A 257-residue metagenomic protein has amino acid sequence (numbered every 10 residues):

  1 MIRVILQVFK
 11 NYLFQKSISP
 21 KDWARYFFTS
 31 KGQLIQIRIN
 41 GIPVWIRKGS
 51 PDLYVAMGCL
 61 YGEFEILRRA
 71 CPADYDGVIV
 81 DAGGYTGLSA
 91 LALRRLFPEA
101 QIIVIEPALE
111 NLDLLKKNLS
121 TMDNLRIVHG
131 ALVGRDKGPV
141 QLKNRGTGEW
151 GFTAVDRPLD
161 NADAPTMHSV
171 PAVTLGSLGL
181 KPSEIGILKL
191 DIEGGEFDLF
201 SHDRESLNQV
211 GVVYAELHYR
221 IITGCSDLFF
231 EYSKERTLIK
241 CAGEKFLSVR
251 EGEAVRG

Functional and structural regions predicted by a protein language model:
M1-G257: Phosphate/nucleotide-binding beta-alpha loop and adjacent structural elements of enzyme active sites
